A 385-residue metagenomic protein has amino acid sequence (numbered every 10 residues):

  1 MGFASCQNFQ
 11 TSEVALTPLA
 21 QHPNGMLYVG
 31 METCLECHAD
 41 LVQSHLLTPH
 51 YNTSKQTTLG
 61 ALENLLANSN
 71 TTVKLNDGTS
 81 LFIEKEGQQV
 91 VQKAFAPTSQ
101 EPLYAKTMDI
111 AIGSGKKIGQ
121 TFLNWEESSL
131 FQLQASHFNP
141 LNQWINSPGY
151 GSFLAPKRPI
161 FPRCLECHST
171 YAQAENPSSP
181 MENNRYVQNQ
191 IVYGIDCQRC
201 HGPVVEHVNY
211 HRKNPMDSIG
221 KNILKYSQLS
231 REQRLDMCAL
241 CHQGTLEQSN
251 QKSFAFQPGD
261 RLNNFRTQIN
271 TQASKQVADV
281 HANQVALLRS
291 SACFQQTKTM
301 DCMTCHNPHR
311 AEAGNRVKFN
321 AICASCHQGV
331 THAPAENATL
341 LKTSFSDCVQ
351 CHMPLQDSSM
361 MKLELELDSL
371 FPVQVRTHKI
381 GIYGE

Functional and structural regions predicted by a protein language model:
G2-S5: C-terminal motif of bacterial Sec signal peptides marking the signal peptidase cleavage site
Q7-F9: Bacterial signal peptide processing site
T11-T17, G25, D40-G113, S147-P148 (+2 more regions): Primarily the internal scaffold of c-type cytochrome electron-transfer domains, especially repeated/multiheme c-type
H22-E36: Local sequence-structure signature of Cys/Sec-based thiol-disulfide redox active-site neighborhoods
C34-C37, C164-H168: Short HxH-centered metal-ligating active-site micro-motif
L41, I118, F131, P159-R163 (+2 more regions): Generic hydrophobic, aliphatic-rich segments that mediate packing or membrane embedding
Q89-V91, T98-P102, A111-F138: N-terminal accessory interaction module
F122-E127, L133-I160, E166, T170-S178 (+2 more regions): Propeptide (latency) domains of metzincin metalloproteases
